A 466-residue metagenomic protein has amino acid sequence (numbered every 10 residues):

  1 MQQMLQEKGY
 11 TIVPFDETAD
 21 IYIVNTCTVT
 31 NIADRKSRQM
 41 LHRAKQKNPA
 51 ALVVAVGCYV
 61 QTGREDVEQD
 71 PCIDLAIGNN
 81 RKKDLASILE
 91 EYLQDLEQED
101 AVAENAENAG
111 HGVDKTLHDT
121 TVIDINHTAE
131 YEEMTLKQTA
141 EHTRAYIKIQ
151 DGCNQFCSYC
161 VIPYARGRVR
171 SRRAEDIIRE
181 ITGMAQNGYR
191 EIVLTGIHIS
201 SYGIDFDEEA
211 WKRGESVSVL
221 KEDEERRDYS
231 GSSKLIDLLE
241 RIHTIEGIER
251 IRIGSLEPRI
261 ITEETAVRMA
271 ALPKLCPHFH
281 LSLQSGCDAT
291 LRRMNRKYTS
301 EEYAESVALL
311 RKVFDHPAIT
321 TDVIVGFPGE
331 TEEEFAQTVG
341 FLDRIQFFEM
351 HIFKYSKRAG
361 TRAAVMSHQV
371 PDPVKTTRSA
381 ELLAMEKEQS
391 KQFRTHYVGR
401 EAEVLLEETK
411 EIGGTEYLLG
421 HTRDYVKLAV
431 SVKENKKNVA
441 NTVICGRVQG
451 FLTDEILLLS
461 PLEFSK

Functional and structural regions predicted by a protein language model:
M1-Y202, E209, S216, K234 (+8 more regions): Proteins enriched for Cys/Gly/acidic motifs involved in redox and nucleic-acid/cofactor modification
V53-V54, T62, Q186-E332: Conserved SAM/AdoMet-binding glycine-rich loop
L85, F279-L281, M350, L406 (+1 more regions): OB-fold and OB-like beta-barrel modules that bind single-stranded nucleic acids
C157, I177, L194, I253 (+6 more regions): Conserved, mostly hydrophobic/aromatic
E330, I345-F347: Contiguous mid-protein beta-loop-alpha structural module that forms a pocket-lining wall or clamp of enzyme active
K354-H368: Aromatic/acidic polysaccharide-binding cleft in carbohydrate-active enzymes
V365-K466: Terminal RNA-binding accessory module
